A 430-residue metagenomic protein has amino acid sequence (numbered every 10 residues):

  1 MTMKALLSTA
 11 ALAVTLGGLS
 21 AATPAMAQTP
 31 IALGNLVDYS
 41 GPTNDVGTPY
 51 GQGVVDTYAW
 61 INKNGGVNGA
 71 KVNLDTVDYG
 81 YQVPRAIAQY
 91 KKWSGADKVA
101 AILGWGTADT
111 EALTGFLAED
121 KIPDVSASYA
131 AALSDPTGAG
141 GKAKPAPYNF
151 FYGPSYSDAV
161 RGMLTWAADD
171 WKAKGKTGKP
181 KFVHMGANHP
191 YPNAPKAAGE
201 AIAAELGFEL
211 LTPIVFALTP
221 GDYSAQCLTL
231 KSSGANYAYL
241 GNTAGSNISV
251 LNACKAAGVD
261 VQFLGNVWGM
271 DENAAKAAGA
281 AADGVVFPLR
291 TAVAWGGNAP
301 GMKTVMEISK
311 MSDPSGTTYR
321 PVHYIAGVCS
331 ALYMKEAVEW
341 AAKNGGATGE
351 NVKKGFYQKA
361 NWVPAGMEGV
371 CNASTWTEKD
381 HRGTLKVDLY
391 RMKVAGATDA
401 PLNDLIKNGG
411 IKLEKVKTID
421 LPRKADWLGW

Functional and structural regions predicted by a protein language model:
M1-A27: Gram-negative bacterial Sec-dependent N-terminal signal peptides
T23-N35, K63-K71, A168-K181: Immediate post-signal peptide segment of exported/extracytoplasmic ligand-binding proteins
P30, D45-Q52, N64-A139, Y152 (+3 more regions): Beta-alpha junction/loop-to-helix N-cap segments that form part of ligand/metal-binding clefts
P30-V55, V77-P84, G106-T107, M185-A194 (+1 more regions): Extracytoplasmic "Venus flytrap"
T43-V67, A197-E205: Short, polar/charged alpha-helical segment
V99-L211, Q262-F287, V293: Extracytoplasmic ligand/sensor domains, especially the bilobed periplasmic-binding protein
K142, P300-R320: The feature captures the short pre-catalytic strand/loop hairpin that immediately precedes and shapes the active-site
M311-Y324, K335-D404: Segments of small-molecule ligand-sensing domains
